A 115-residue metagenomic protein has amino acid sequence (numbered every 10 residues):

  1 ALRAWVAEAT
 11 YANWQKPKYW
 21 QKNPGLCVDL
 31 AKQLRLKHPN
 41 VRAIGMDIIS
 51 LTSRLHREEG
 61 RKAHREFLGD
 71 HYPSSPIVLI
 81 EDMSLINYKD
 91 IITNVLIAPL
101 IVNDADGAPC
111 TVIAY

Functional and structural regions predicted by a protein language model:
A1-Y115: Active-/binding-site microenvironments in catalytic and ligand-binding cores
